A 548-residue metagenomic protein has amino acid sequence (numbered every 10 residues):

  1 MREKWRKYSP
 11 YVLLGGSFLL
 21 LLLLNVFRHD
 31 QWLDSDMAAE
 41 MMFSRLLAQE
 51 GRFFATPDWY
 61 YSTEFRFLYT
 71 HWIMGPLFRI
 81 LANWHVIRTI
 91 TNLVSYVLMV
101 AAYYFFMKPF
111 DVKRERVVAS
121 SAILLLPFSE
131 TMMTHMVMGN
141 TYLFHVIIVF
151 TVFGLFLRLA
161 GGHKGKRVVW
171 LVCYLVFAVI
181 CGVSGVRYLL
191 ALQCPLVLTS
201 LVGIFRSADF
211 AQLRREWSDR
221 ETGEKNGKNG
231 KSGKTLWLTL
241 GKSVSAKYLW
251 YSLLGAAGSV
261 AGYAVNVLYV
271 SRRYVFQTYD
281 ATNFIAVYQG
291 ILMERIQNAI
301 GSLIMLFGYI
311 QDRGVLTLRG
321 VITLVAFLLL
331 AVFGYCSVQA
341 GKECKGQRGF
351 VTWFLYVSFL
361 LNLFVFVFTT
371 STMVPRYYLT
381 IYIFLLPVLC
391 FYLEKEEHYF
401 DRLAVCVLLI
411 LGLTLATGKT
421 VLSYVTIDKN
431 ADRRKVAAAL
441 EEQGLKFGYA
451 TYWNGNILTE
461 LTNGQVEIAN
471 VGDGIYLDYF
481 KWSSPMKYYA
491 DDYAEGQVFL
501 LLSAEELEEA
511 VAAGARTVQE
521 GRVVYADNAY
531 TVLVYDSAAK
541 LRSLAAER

Functional and structural regions predicted by a protein language model:
R6-G16, V168-V172, L253, I322-L329 (+2 more regions): Signature aromatic-anchored transmembrane alpha helix within multi-pass, membrane-resident enzymes that catalyze glycan
K7, I90-R114, T151-G154, V332-S337: Transmembrane-helix motifs of polytopic, lipid-linked glycan transferases
F27-S35, Q49-W72, H85-V86: Membrane-proximal lumenal/periplasmic loop motifs of glycosylation machinery
A39-R45, W59-N83, Q297-I310: Short hydrophobic/aromatic helix or loop-helix immediately within or flanking a transmembrane segment in polytopic
T63, F67, K113-A160, M373-L385 (+1 more regions): Membrane-interface micro-motifs in multi-pass membrane enzymes
T141-I148, L190, G320-L328, G349-E397: Hydrophobic/aromatic-rich transmembrane helices and adjacent perimembrane loops
R167-P195: Membrane-interface alpha helices of multi-pass inner-membrane proteins
Q443-D478: Short periplasmic/luminal acceptor-recognition loop of GT-C membrane glycosyltransferases, typified by
